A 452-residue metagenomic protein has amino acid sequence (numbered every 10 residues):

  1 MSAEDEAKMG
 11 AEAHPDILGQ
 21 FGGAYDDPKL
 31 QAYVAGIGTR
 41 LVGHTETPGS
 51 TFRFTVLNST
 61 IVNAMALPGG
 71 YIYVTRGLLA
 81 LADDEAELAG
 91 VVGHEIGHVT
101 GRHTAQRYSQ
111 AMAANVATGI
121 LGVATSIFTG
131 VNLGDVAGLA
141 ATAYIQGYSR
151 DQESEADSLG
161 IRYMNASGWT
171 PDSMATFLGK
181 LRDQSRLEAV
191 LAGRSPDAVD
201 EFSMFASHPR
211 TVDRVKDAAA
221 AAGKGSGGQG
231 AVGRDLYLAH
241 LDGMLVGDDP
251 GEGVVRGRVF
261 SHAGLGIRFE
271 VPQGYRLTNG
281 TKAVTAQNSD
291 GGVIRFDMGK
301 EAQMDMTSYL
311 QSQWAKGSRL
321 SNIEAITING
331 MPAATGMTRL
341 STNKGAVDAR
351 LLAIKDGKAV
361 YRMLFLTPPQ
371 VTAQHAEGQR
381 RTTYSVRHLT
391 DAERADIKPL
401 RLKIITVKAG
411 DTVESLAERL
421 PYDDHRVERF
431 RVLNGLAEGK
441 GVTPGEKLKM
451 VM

Functional and structural regions predicted by a protein language model:
M1-P272, R276, T281-A283, Q287-G291 (+2 more regions): A Zn2+-metalloprotease active-site environment signal
K8, E270, K408, A437 (+1 more regions): Residue-level recognition of short, solvent-exposed, well-ordered loop/turn junctions that link secondary-structure
A89, M363-P399: Surface-exposed amphipathic alpha-helical segments
F296-D297, R350, K358-P369: Short, well-ordered beta-strand elements
S312-V360: Signature of long, low-cysteine stretches enriched in small and polar/charged residues
Q370-A373, D423, L436-G439: Short solvent-exposed coil/turn linkers within tandem alpha-helical repeat scaffolds
A392-D424, E446: Primarily a LysM-type cell-wall glycan-binding module
R426-M452: Extracellular LysM carbohydrate-binding repeats and other cell-envelope/extracellular binding modules
